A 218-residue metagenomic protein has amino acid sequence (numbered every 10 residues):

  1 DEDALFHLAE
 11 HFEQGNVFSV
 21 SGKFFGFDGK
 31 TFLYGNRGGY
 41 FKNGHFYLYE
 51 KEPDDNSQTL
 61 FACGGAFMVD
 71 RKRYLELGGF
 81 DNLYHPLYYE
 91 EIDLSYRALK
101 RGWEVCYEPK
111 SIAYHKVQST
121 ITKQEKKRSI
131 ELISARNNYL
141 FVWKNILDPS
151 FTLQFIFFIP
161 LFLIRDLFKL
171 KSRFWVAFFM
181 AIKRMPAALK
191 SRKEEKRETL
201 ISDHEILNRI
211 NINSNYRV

Functional and structural regions predicted by a protein language model:
E2-L8, L60-G78, L83-Y114: A short, conserved alpha-helix in the catalytic core of glycosyltransferases
E2-Y34: Conserved donor NDP-sugar-binding/catalytic core segment of glycosyltransferases
D3-H7, D93-R97, N137-L140, F158 (+2 more regions): Alpha-helical elements of Rossmann-like donor-binding domains used by nucleotide-donor carbohydrate transfer enzymes
S19-F24, Y107, F155-I156: Short beta-strand segments
G22-K23, G39-T59: Short, flexible, basic/aromatic active-site loop/helix in glycosyltransferases
V105, K123-S150, S172-A188: Catalytic core of nucleotide-sugar-dependent glycosyltransferases
V105-Q118, K126-K127, L153-Q154: Catalytic beta-strand/loop signature of glycosyltransferases that borders the donor
P149-V218: Non-catalytic, C-terminal membrane-associated alpha-helical segments of glycosyltransferases
